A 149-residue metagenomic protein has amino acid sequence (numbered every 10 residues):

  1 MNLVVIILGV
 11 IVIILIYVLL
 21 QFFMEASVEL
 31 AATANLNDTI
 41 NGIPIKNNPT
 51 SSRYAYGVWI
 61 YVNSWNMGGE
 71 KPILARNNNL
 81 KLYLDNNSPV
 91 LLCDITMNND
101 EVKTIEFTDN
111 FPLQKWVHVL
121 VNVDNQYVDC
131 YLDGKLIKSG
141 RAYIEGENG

Functional and structural regions predicted by a protein language model:
M1-G149: Extracellular glycan-associated modules
